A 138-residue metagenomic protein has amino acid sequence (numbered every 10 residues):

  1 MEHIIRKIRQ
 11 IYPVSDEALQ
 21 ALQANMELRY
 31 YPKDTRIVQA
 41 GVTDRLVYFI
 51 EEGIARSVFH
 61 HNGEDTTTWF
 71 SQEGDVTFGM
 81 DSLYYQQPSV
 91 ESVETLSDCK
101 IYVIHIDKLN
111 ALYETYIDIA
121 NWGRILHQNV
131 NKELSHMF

Functional and structural regions predicted by a protein language model:
M1-F138: Cytosolic regulatory regions built on CNB/CRP/Popeye-like sensor folds
